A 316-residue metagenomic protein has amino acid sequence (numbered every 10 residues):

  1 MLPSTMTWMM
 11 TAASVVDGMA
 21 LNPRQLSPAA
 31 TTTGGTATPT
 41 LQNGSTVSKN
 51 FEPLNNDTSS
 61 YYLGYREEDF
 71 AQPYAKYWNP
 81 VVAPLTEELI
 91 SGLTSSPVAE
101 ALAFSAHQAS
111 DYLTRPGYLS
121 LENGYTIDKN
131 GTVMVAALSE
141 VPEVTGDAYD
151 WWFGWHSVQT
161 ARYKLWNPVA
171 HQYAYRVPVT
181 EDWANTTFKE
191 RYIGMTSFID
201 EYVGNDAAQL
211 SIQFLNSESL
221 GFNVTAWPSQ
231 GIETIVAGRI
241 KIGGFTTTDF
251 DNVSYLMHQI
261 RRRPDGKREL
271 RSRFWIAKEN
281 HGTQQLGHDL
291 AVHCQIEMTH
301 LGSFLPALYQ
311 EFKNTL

Functional and structural regions predicted by a protein language model:
M1-L26: Fungal secretory targeting signals
T7-M9, A13, T33-T40: Serine/threonine-rich, low-complexity intrinsically disordered segments
N22-P28, G34-K129, R239, G243-L316: Terminal "cap-and-tail" regions of soluble proteins that handle hydrophobic small molecules
T126-A148: Terminal, regulation- and interaction-focused segments at domain boundaries
V141-T145, A170, F274-I276: Short, flexible loop/turn elements at secondary-structure junctions
P142-Y163: Amphipathic alpha-helical segments
H156-V179: A short, aromatic/hydrophobic, helix- or strand-capping loop or linear motif that either lines the entrance/gate
H171-T248: Glycine-rich portal/gate segments that line the openings of hydrophobic small-molecule binding cavities
